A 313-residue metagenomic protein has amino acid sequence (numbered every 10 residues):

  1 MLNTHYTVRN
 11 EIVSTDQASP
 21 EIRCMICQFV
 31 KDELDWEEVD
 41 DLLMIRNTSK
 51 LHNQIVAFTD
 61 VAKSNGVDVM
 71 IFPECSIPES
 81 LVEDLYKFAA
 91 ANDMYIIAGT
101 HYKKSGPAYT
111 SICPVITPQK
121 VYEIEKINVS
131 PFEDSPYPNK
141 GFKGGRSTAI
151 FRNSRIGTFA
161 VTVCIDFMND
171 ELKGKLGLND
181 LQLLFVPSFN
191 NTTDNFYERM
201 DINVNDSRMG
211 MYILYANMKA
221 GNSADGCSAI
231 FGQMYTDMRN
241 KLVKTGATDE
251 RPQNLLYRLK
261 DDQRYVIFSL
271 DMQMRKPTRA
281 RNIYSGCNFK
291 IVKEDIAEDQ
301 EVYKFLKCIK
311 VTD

Functional and structural regions predicted by a protein language model:
M1-D68: N-terminal, active-site-proximal structural segment of metallo-dependent hydrolase catalytic domains
L2-Q17, S105-N179, Y197-D201, K260-L270 (+2 more regions): Active-site catalytic loop in hydrolytic enzyme cores
C27-V30, E74-C75, G99-Y102, I127 (+3 more regions): Active-site-proximal beta-strand/loop segments in catalytic clefts of secreted hydrolases
D41-E125, N190-T193, Y197-I202, S207-R208: Cys-nucleophile CN-hydrolase/nitrilase-fold catalytic domain and related Cys-dependent amidase chemistry that acts on
D68-V69, G157-F159, Q182-L183: Structural motif
L85-I97, M168-G286: CN hydrolase (nitrilase-like) catalytic-core segments centered on the catalytic cysteine and neighboring Lys/Glu
Y265-D313: A short C-terminal boundary segment appended to hydrolase-like catalytic domains
